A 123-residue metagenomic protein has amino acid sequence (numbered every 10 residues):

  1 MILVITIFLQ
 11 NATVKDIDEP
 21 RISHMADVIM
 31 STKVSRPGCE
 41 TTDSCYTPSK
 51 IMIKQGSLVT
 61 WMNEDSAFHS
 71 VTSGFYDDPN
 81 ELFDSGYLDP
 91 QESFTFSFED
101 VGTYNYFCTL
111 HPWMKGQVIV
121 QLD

Functional and structural regions predicted by a protein language model:
M1-D123: Extracytoplasmic copper-binding redox domains, predominantly the cupredoxin/blue-copper superfamily
